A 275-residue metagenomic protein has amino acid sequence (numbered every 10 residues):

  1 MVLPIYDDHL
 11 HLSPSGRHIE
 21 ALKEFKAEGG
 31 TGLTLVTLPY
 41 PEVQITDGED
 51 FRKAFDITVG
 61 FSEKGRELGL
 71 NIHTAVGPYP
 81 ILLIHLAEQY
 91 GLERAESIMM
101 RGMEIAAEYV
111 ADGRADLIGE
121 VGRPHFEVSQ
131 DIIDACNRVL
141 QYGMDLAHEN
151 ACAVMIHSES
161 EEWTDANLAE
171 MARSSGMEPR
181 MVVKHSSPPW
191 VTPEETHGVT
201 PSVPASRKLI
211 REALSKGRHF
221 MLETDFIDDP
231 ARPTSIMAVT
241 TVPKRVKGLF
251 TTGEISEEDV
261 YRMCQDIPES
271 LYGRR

Functional and structural regions predicted by a protein language model:
P4-S13, E20-D50, R66-I84, D116-L117 (+1 more regions): Divalent metal-dependent hydrolysis catalytic cores, especially in the metallo-beta-lactamase
H9-S13, L38-Y40, G77-L83, G122-P124 (+4 more regions): Active-site beta-loop-alpha junctions enriched in small/polar residues
H18-I19, D47-S62, E93-A107, C136-Q141 (+2 more regions): Well-ordered, non-membrane alpha-helical segments in soluble/globular domains
L22-G29, V59-H73, M103-D116, D145 (+3 more regions): Acidic (Asp/Glu)-rich catalytic clusters
E42-E49, F55-V110, G119: Metal-cofactor-binding active-site regions of metalloenzymes
A106-P188: Divalent metal-binding pocket/active-site signature
D145, K244-R275: Mid-to-C-terminal alpha-helical segments outside catalytic/metal-binding sites
H157, K216-I236: Short acidic/histidine-rich active-site segments
